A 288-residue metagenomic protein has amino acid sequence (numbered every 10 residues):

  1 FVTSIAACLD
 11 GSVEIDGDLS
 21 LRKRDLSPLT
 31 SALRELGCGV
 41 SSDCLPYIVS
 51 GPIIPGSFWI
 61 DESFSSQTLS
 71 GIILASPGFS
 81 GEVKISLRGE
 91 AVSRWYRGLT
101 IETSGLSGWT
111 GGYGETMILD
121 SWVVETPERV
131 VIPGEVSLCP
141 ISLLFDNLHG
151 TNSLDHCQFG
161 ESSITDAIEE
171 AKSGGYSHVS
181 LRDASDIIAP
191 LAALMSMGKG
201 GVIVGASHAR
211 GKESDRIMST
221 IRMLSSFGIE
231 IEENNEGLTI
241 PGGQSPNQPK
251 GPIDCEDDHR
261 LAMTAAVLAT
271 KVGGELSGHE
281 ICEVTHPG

Functional and structural regions predicted by a protein language model:
F1-G288: Short, structured segments at the rim of ligand-binding sites
